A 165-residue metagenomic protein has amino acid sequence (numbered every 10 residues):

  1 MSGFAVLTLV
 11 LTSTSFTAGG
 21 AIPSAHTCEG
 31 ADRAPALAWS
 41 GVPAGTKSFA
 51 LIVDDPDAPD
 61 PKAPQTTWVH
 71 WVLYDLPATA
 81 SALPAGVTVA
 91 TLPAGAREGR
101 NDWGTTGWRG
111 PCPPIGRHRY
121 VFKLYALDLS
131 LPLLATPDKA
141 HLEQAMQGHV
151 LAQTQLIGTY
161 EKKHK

Functional and structural regions predicted by a protein language model:
S2-K165: N-terminus-centered regions that define maturation/targeting leaders and the start of the first functional domain
